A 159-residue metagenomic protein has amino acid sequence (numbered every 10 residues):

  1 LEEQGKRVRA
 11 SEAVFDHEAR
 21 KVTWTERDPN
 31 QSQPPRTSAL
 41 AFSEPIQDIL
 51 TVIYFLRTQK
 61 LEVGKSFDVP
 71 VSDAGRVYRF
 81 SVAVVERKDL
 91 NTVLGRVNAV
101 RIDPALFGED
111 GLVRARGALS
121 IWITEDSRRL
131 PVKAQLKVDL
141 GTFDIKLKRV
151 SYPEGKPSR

Functional and structural regions predicted by a protein language model:
L1-A19, T58-R159: Acidic, serine/threonine-rich low-complexity disordered tracts
L1-V63: Contiguous hydrophobic, core-forming segments of folded domains
